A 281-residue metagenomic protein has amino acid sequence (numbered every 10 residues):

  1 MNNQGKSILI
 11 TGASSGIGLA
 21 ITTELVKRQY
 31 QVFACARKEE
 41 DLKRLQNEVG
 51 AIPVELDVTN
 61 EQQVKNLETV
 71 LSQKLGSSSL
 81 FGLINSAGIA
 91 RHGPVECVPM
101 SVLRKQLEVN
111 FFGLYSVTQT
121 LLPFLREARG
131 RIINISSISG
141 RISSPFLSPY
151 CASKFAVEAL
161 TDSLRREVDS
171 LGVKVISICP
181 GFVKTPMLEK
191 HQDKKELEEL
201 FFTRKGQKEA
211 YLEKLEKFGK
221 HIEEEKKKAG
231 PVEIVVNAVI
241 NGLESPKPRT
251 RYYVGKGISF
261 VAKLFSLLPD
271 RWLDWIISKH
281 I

Functional and structural regions predicted by a protein language model:
S14-S15: Conserved glycine-rich cofactor-binding loop
L56-T69, M100: The beta1-alpha1 cofactor-binding region of Rossmann-like NAD(H)/NADP(H)-dependent oxidoreductases
S86-R91: Conserved NAD(P)H cofactor-binding loop of Rossmann-fold oxidoreductase domains
P94-V95, P99-R104: Substrate-binding pocket helix/loop in short-chain dehydrogenase/reductase
T118, S153-A156: Active-site helix of classical SDR
S137: Residue(s) in the substrate-gating loop at a strand-loop-helix junction that position the organic substrate next
S170-E223: C-terminal beta-strand-loop-alpha-helix "lid" module of Rossmann-like NAD(P)-dependent dehydrogenases
